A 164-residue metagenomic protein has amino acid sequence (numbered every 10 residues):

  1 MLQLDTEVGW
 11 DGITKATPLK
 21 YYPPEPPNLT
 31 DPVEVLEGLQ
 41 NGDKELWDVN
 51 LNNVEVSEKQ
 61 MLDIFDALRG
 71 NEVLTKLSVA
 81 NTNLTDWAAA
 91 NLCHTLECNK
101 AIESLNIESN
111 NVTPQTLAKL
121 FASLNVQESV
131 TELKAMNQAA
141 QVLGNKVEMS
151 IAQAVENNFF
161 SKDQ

Functional and structural regions predicted by a protein language model:
M1-Q164: Leucine-rich tandem repeat or coiled-coil scaffolds
